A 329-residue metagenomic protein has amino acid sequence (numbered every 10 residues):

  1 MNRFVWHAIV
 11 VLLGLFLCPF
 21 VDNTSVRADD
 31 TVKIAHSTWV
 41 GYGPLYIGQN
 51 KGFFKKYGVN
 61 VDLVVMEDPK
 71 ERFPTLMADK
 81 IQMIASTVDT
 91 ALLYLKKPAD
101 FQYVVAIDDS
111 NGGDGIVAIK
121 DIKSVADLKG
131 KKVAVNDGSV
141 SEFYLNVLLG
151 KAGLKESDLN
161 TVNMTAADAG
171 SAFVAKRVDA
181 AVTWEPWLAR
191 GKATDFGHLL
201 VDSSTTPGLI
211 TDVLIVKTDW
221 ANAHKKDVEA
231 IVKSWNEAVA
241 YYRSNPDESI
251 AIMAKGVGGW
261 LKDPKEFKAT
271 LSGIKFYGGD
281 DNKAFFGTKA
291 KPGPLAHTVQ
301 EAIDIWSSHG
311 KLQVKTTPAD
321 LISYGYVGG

Functional and structural regions predicted by a protein language model:
M1-W6: Positively charged n-region of N-terminal signal peptides that target proteins for export
A8-D22: Bacterial N-terminal signal peptides
D29-N163, D179-E185, F196, V201-D202 (+1 more regions): Short, glycine-/small- and polar/acidic-enriched structural segments that line small-molecule recognition paths
W39, E67-K70, A85, V135 (+6 more regions): Soluble non-cytosolic domains of exported or imported proteins
I47, G52, P74-A78, L92 (+12 more regions): Solvent-exposed, polar/charged alpha-helical surfaces in well-ordered, non-transmembrane soluble domains, broadly
D89-T90, T161-V162, A167-K262: Pocket-lining segment of extracytoplasmic ligand-binding domains
N222-H309: Secondary-structure end/capping motifs
A296-G329: Conserved C-terminal helix/tail region of periplasmic/extracytoplasmic solute-binding proteins
